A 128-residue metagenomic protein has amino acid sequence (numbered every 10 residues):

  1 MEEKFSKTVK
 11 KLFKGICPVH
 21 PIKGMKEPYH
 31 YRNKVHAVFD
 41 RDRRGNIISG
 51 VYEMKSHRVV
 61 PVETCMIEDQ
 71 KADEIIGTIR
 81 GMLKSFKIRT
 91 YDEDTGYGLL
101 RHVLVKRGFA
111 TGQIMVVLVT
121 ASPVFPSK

Functional and structural regions predicted by a protein language model:
M1-K128: Accessory RNA-recognition modules of RNA-modification enzymes
